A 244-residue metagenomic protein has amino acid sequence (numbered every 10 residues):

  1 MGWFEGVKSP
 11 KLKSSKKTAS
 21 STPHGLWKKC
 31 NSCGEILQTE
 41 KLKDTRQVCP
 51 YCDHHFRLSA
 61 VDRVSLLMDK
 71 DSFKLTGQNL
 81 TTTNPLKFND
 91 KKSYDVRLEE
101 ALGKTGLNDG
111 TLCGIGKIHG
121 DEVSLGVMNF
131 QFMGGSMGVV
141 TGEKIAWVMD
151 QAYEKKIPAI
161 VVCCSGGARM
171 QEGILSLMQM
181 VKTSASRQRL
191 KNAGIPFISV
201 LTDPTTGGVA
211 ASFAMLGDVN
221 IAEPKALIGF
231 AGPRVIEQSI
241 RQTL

Functional and structural regions predicted by a protein language model:
F4-E5: Long, charge-dense tracts
K11-S20, K28-K29, F56-C113: An N-cap/entry alpha-helix motif that binds or orients negatively charged groups
W27, R46: Residues immediately within or flanking Cys/His clusters that coordinate Zn2+ in small zinc-binding modules
C30-C33, C49-C52: Short cysteine-rich clusters marking metal-coordination/redox-active sites
I36-L37, H55-F56: Cys/His-rich microdomains that often coordinate metals
G110-K191, I198: Cleft-lining beta-strand/loop regions that shape enzyme active-site pockets
C163-L244: Conserved catalytic cores of soluble enzyme domains, especially glycine-rich substrate-binding beta-alpha loops
